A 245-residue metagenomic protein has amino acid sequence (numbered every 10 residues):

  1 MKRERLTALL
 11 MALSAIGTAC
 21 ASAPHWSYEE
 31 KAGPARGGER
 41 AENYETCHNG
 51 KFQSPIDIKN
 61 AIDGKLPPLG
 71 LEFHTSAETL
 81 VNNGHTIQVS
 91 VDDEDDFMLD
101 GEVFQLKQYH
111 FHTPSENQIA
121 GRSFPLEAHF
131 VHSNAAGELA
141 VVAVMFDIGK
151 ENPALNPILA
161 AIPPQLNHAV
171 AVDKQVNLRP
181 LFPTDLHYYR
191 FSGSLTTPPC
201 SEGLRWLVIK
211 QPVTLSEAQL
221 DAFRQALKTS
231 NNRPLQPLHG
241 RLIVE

Functional and structural regions predicted by a protein language model:
M1-L9: Bacterial N-terminal signal peptides that target proteins for export
R3-E4, C20-E245: Alpha-carbonic anhydrase
A8-G17: Bacterial N-terminal signal peptides
